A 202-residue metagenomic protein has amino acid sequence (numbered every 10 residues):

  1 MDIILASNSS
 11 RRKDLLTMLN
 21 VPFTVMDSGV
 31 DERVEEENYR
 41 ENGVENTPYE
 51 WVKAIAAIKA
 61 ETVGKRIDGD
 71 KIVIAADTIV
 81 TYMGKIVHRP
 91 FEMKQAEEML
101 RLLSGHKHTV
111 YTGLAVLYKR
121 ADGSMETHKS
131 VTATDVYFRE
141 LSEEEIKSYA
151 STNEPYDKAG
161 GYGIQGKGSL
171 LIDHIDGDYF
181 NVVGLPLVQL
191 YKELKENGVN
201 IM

Functional and structural regions predicted by a protein language model:
M1-I72, E196-M202: N-terminal polybasic phosphate/anion-binding patch
M1-V21, A96, H106, A121-D122 (+2 more regions): GST superfamily/GST-like fold recognition
V52-K53, L100, F180-V183: Amphipathic, non-transmembrane alpha-helical scaffold segments
A75: Generic enzyme active-site microenvironment
T78-H108, E140: Active-site-adjacent loop/tail segments of enzyme domains
Y82-G84, Y118-G123: Short acidic-glycine loop/turn motifs at beta-strand connectors
K85-H88, A115, V131-Y137: Short beta-strand and adjoining strand-loop segment in the mid-core of the Rossmann-like NAD(P)-dependent dehydrogenase
G105, V110, V116-Y118: Conserved phosphate- and dinucleotide-binding cores of soluble alpha/beta proteins, encompassing both enzyme active
